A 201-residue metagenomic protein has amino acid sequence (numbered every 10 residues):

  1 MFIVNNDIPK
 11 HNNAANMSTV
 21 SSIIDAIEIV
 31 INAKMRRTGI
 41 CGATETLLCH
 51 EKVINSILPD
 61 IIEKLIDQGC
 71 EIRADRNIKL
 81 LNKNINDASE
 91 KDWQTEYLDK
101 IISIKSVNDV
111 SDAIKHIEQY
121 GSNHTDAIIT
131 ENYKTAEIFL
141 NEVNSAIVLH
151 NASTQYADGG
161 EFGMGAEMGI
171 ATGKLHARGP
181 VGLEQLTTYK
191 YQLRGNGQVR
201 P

Functional and structural regions predicted by a protein language model:
M1-D99, H150: ALDH superfamily catalytic-core signature
S89-P201: Conserved C-terminal structural/oligomerization subdomain of aldehyde/semialdehyde dehydrogenase
